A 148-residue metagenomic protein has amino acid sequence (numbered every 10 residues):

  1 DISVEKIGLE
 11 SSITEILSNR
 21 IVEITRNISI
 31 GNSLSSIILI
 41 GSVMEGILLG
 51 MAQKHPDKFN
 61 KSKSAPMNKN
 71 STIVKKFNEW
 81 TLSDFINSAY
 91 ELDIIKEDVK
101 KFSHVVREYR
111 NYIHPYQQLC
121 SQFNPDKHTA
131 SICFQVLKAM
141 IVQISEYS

Functional and structural regions predicted by a protein language model:
D1-L34, Q135: Charged alpha-helical initiation segments
E5-L9, E79-E108: Short, mixed-charge amphipathic alpha-helical segments
E10-T14, S33-I37, K75, E79 (+2 more regions): Amphipathic, non-membrane alpha-helical segments in soluble helical-bundle scaffolds
I21-Q53: Short, hydrophobic, well-ordered secondary-structure elements
S29, A52, P56, Q118-Q122: Short, flexible helix-adjacent loops and helix caps
P56-M67: Short, positively charged interaction helices/loops
M67-K75: Acidic, Ser/Thr-rich peripheral helices and adjacent loops at domain boundaries
L92-S148: Charge-enriched, short contiguous segments at helix-coil
